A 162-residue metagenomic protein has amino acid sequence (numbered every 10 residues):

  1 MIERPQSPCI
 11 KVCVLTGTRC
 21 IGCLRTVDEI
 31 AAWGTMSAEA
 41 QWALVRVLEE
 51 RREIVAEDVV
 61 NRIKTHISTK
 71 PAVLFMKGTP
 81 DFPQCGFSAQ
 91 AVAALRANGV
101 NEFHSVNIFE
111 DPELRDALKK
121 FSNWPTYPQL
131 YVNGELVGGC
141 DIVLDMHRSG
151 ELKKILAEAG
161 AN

Functional and structural regions predicted by a protein language model:
P8-D28, P83-F87: Local cysteine-cluster metal-coordination motifs and their immediate loop/turn environment, predominantly Fe-S cluster
G34-V45, N101-H104: Short cysteine/histidine-rich metal-coordination sites, predominantly Zn2+-binding motifs
A43-V59, D116-T126: Short Fe-S-cluster ligation motifs
R52-A72: N-terminal leader/targeting and pre-domain segments
T65-E102: Local sequence-structure signature of Cys/Sec-based thiol-disulfide redox active-site neighborhoods
P71-V73, F121-V132, C140-D141: Structural micro-motif
V100-R115: Thiol-based oxidoreductase modules, predominantly thioredoxin-like and allied folds used for disulfide exchange
V132-A161: Non-catalytic, surface beta->alpha helical segment in thiol-disulfide oxidoreductase systems
